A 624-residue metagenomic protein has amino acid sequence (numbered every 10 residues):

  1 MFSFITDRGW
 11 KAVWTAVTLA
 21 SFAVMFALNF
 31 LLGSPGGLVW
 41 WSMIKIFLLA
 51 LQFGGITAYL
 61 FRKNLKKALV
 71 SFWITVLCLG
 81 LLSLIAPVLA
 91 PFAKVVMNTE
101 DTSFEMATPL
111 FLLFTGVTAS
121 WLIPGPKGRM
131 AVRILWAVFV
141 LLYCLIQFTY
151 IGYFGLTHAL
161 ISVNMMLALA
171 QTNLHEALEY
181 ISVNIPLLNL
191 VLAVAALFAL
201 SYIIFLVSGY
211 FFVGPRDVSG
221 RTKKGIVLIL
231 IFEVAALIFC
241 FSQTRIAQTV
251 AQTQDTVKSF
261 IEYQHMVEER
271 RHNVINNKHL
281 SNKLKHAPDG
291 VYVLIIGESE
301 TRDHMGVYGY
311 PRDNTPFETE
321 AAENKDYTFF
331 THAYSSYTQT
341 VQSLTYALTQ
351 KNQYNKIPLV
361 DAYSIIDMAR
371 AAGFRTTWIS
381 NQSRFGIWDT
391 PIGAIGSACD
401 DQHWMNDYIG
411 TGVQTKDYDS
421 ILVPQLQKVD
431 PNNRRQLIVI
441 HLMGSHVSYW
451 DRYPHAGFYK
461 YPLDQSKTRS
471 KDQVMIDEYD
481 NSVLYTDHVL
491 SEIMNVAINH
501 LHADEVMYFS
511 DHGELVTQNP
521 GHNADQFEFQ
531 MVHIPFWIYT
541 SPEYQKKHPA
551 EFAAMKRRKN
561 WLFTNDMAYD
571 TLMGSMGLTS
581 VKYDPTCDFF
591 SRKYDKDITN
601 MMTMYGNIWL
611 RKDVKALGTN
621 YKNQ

Functional and structural regions predicted by a protein language model:
M1-V250: Transmembrane and membrane-interface helices of multi-pass, inner-membrane envelope-modifying transferases
F2-F53, Y59-V76, K94-M97, T102 (+10 more regions): Membrane-interface soluble catalytic domains
V117, V423-K428, D464-V506, I538 (+2 more regions): A long, amphipathic alpha-helix that forms part of the scaffold/cap immediately adjacent to metal-dependent active
L228-S466, T564-D595: Active-site-proximal alpha/beta segments of enzymes that process anionic O-linked groups
S299, D511-H512: Active-site metal-binding loops of divalent metal-dependent hydrolases
V341-Q342, M531-H533: Short, solvent-exposed loop/turn segments at the edges of secondary structure
T349-Q350, Y408-T411, V474-M475, A550-K556: Flexible glycine/proline-enriched surface loops and loop-helix/loop-strand junctions
I534-T540: SF2 helicase/translocase ATPase core recognition
